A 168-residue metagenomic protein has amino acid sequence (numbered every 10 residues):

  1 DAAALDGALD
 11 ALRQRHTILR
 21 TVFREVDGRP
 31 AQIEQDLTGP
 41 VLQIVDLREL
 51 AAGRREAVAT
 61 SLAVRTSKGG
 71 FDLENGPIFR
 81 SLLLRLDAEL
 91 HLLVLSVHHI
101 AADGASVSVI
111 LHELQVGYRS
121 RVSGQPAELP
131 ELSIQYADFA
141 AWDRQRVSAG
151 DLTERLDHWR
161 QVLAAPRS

Functional and structural regions predicted by a protein language model:
D1-T38, Q43, L50-R146, E154 (+1 more regions): Acyl-group handoff/entry surfaces in thioester-processing enzymes
